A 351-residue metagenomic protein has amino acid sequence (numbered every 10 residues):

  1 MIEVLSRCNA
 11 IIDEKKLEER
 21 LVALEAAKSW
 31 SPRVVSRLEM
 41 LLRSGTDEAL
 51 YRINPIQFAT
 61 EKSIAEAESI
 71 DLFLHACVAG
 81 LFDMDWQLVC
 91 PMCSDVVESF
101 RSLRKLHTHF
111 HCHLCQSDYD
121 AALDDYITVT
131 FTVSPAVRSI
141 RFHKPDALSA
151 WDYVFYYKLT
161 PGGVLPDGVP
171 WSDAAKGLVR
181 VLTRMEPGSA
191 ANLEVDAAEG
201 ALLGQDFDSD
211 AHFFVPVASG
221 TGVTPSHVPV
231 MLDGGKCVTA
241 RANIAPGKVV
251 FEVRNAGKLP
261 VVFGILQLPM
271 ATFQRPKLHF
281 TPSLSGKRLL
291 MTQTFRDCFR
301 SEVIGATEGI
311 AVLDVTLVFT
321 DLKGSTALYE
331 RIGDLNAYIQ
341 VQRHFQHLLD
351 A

Functional and structural regions predicted by a protein language model:
I2-L81: N-terminal alpha-helical interaction blocks
V78-A147: Cys/His-rich short segments
D120-A211: Long, charge-rich boundary regions
A191, P225-K248, R254: Noncatalytic accessory or regulatory domains flanking protease catalytic cores in secreted, cell-surface, and selected
D196-D206, A242-V261: Noncatalytic modules at the cell exterior or secretory-pathway interfaces, chiefly beta-strand-rich lectin/adhesion
E199-A201, S209-T221, Q293: Key residue(s) within conserved catalytic/signature motifs
N243-A245, R254-L313: Regulatory cytosolic signal-relay segments
E302, A306-A351: Catalytic NTP-binding/metal-coordinating core of nucleotidyl cyclase/transferase enzymes
